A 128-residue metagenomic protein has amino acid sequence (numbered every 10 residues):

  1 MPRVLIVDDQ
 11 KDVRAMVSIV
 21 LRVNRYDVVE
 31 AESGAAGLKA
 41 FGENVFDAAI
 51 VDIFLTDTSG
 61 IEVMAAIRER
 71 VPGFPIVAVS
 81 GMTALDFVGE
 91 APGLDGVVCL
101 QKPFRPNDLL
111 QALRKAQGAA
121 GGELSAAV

Functional and structural regions predicted by a protein language model:
R14, T56: The feature encodes the CheY-like receiver
A15-V23: Charged docking surfaces used in two-component/phosphorelay signaling
R25-E32, A40: Short hydrophobic/Thr-rich beta-strand motif most characteristic of the beta2 strand and flanking loop of CheY-like
S33-A36, S59-E62: Acidic catalytic/metal-coordinating carboxylates
G42-N44, A66-F74, P92-L94: Conserved phosphotransfer cores of two-component systems
D52: Active-site residues of response regulator receiver
E62, M82-Q101, N107, Q111: Alpha4 helix (beta4-alpha4-beta5 surface) of REC/receiver domains from two-component response regulators
